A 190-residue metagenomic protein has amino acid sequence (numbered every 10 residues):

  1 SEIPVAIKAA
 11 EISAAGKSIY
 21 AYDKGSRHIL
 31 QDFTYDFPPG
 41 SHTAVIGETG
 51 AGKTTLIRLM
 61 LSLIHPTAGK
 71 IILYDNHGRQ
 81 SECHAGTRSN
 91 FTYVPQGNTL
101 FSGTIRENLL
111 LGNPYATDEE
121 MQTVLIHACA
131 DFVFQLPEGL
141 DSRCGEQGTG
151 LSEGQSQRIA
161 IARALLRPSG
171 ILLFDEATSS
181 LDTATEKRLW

Functional and structural regions predicted by a protein language model:
E2-E11, I19-D32, S41, A68 (+1 more regions): A short, flexible loop at the N-terminus of ABC-type nucleotide-binding domains that lies
I3-V5, G25-H28, D131-I159: ABC-fold ATPase nucleotide-binding domain signature/coupling loops
V5-A10, N98-R143, P168: Conserved "ABC signature" C-loop
I46-E48: The feature captures the beta-strand-to-loop junction immediately N-terminal to the Walker
T55-R58, T92, G97, I105-N108 (+1 more regions): ABC-family ATPase nucleotide-binding domain "signature/switch" substructure
L61: Helix-to-loop junction immediately C-terminal to a conserved catalytic motif
G69-S81, T87-S89: Conserved ABC transporter NBD signature motif
